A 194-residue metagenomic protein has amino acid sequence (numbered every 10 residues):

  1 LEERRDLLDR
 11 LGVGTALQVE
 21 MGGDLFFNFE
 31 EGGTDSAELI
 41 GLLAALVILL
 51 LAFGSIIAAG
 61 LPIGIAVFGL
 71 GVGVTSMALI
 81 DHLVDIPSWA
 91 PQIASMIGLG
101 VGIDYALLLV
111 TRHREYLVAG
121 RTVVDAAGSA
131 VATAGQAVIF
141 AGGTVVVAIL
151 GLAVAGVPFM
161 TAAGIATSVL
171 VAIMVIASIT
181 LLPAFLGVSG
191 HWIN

Functional and structural regions predicted by a protein language model:
E3-N194: Membrane-embedded transmembrane helical bundles of large multi-pass transporters/channels
